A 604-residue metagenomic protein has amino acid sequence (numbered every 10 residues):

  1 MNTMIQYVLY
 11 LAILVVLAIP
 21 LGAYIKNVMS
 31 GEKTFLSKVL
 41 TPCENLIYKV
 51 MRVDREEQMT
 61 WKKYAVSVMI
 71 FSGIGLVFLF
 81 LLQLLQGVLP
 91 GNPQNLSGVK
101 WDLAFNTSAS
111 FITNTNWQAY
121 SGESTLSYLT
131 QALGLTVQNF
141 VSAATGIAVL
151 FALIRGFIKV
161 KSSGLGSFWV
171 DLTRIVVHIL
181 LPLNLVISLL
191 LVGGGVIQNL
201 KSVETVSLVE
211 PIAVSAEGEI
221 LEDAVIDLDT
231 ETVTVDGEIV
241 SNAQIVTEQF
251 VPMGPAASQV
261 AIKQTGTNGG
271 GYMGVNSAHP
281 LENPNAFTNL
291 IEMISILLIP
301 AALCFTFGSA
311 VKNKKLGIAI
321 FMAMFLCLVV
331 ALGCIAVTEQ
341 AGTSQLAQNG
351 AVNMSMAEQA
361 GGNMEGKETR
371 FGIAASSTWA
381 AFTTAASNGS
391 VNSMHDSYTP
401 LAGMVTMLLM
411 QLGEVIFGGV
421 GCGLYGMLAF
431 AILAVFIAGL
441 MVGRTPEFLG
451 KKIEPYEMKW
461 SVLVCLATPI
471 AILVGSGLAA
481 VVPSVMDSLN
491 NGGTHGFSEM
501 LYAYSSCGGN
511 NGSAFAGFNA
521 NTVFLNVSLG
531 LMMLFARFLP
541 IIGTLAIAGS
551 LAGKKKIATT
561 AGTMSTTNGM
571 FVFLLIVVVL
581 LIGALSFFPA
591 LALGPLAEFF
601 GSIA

Functional and structural regions predicted by a protein language model:
M1-N106, F151, I158-S162, G166 (+3 more regions): N-terminal alpha-helical transmembrane segments of multi-pass membrane transport and channel/translocase proteins
V8-I13, M69-G73, L133-A144, L153 (+9 more regions): Hydrophobic alpha-helical transmembrane segments of multi-pass membrane proteins
V16-A23, G75-L76, F80, L135-V160 (+3 more regions): Transmembrane alpha-helical segments in integral membrane proteins
V68-L82, R174-I197, I299, G308 (+4 more regions): Selective recognition of specific alpha-helical transmembrane segments in multi-pass small-molecule
P90-L135, Q198-I294, A347-C422, M486-F535 (+1 more regions): P-loop potassium selectivity filter motif centered on the GYG triad
I158-L181, A302-L326, M441-V462, K555-G569: Hydrophobic, small-residue-rich membrane helices and short re-entrant helix-turn-helix hairpins that build
F287-I318, F325-L326, S387-K459, F535-A536: Long hydrophobic segments that form regular secondary structure
A429-L433, A438-V442, K459-V485, L489-N490 (+3 more regions): C-terminal catalytic subdomain
